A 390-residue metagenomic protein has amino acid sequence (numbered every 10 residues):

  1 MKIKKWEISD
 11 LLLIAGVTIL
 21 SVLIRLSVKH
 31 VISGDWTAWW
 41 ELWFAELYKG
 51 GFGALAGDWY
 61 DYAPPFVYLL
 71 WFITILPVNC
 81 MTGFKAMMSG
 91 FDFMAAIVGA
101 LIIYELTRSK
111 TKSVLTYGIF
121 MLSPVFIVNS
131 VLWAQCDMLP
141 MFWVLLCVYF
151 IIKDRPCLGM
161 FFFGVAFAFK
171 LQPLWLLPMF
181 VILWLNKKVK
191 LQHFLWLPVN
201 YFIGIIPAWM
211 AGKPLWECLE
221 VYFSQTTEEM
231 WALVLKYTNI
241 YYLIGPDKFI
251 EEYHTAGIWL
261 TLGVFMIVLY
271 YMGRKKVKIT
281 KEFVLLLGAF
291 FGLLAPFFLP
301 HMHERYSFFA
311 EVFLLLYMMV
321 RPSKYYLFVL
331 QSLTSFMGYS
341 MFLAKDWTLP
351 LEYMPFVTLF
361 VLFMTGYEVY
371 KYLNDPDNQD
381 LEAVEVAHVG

Functional and structural regions predicted by a protein language model:
M1-I3, W175-V199, M210: Perimembrane helix-loop-helix junctions
M1-R25, G90, Y104, S113-L115 (+3 more regions): Start-transfer (signal-anchor) and selected internal transmembrane alpha helices of multi-pass inner/ER membrane
K2, V28, I32-G34, L219-Y237 (+2 more regions): Transmembrane helical bundles and short interhelical boundary loops of multi-pass, membrane-embedded
W6-W39, S89, L122-P124, V199-K213: Transmembrane signal-anchor helices characteristic of membrane glycosylation enzymes that use polyprenol
S21, E105, P214, T226-F297 (+1 more regions): Aromatic/glycine/proline-enriched transmembrane-helix motif characteristic of membrane-embedded glycan-assembly enzymes
K29-W43, G57-L69, M230-I240: Extracytoplasmic catalytic/substrate-binding loops of multi-pass membrane glycan-assembly enzymes
A86-T107, L146, G263-R274: Transmembrane-helix motifs of polytopic, lipid-linked glycan transferases
V98-L101, L139-P156, F313-L314: Specific aromatic-rich, kink-prone transmembrane helix
